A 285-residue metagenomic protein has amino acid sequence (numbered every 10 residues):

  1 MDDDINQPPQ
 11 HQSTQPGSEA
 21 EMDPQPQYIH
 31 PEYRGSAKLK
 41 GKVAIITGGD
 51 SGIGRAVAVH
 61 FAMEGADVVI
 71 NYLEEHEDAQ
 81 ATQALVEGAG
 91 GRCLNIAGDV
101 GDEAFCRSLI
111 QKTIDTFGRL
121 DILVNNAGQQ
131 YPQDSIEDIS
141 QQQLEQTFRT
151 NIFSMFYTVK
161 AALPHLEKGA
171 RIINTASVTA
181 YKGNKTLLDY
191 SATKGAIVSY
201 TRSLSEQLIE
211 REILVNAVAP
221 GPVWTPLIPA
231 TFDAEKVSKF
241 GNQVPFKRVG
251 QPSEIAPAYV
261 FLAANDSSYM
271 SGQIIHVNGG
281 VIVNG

Functional and structural regions predicted by a protein language model:
I5, P9, M22, H30-P31 (+4 more regions): Short C-terminal tail/terminal secondary-structure segment of NAD(P)H-dependent dehydrogenase/reductase domains
Q7, R107, D115, G128-E145 (+3 more regions): Conserved mid-core segment of classical short-chain dehydrogenase/reductases
E137-F156, I173, I197, F246: Catalytic Tyr-X3-Lys loop
F156-V159, H165, R248-V277, I282-V283: C-terminal substrate-recognition "lid" of short-chain dehydrogenase/reductases
V159, T193, T201: Active-site helix of classical SDR
P164, E206-E210, S268: Alpha-helical segment proximal to the catalytic Tyr-Lys
S177: Residue(s) in the substrate-gating loop at a strand-loop-helix junction that position the organic substrate next
T186-L187, E210, G221-V244, N284-G285: A glycine/serine/threonine-rich, flexible loop-to-helix segment that serves as the NAD(P) cofactor-binding "lid"
